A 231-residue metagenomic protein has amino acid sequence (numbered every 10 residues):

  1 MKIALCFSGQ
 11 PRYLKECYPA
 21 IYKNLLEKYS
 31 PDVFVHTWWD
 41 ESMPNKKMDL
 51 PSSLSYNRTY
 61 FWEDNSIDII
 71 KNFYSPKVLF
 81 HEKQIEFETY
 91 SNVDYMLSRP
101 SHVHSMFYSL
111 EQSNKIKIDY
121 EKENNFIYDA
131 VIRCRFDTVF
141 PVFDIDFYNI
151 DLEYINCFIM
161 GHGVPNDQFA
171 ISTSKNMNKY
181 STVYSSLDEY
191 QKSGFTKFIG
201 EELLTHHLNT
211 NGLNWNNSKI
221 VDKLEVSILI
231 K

Functional and structural regions predicted by a protein language model:
M1-K231: ER/Golgi luminal nucleotide-sugar-dependent glycosyltransferases, focusing on the catalytic module
